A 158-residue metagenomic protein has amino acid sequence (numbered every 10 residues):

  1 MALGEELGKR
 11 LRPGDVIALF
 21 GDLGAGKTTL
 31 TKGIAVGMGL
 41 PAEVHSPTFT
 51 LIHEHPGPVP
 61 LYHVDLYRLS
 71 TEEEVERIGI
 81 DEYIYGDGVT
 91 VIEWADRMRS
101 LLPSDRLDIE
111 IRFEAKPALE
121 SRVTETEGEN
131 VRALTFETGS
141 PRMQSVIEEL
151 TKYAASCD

Functional and structural regions predicted by a protein language model:
M1-R10: Pre-Walker A adenine-sensing motif
I17-L19: Hydrophobic anchor at the beta1->P-loop junction of P-loop NTPases
L23: The conserved Walker
K27: Conserved lysine of the Walker
E43-T48, E54-W94: Conserved nucleotide-sensing/catalytic segment adjacent to the nucleotide-binding pocket in NTP-handling enzymes
D81-D158: Short phosphate-coordinating micro-motif centered on Lys-Gly-acidic
